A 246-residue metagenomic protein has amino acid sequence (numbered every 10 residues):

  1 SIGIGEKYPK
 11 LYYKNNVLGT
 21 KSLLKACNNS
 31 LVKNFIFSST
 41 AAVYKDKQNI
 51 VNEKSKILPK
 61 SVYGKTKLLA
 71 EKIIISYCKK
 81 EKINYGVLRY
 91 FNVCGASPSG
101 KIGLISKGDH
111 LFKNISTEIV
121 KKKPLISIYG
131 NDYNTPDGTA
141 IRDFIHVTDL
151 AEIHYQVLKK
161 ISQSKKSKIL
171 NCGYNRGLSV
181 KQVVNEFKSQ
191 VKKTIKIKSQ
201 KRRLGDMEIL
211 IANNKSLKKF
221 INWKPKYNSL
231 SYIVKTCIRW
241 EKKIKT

Functional and structural regions predicted by a protein language model:
S1-C94: N-terminal Rossmann-like NAD(P)+-binding domain of SDR-like oxidoreductases, especially those catalyzing
I2-E6, A96-I102, P136-G138: A short acidic, helix-capping loop that chelates divalent metal ions and anchors anionic groups
K7-Y13, K101-I105, F144: Short glycine-enriched, charge-decorated loop/helix-capping segments at active-site entrances that position
K45-K47, G95-P98, V180, D206-M207: A short beta-to-alpha transition loop/helix N-cap that caps and shapes the active-site region
Q48-I50, S97-I102, A140-I141, V183: Short aromatic-enriched loop/helix-cap "lid" or pocket-rim segments at secondary-structure transitions that line
P59-T66, L104-F112, D143-V147: The catalytic Tyr-centered alpha-helix of NAD(P)H-dependent dehydrogenases
N114-T246: C-terminal substrate-binding subdomain of Rossmann-fold SDR/epimerase-dehydratase oxidoreductases
